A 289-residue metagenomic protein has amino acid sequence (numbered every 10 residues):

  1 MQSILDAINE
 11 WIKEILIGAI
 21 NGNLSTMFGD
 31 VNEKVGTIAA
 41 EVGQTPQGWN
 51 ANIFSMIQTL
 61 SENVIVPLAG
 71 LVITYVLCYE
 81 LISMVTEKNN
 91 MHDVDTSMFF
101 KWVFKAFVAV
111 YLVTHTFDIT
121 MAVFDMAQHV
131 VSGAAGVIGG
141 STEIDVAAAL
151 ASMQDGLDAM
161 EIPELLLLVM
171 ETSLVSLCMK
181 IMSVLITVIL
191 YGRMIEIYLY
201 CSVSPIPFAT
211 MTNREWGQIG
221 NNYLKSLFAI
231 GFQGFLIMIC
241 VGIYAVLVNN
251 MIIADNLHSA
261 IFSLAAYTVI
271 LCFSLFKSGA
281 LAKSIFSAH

Functional and structural regions predicted by a protein language model:
M1-V72, E87-S97, F107-C178, G217-N222 (+2 more regions): Gly/Ser-rich, low-complexity
I65, A69-Y79, V103-F107, Y111 (+8 more regions): Residue-level signal for the membrane-embedded core of alpha-helical transmembrane segments, especially mid-helix
A69, I73-C78, G192, Y200-T212 (+5 more regions): Long, contiguous hydrophobic alpha-helical segments, chiefly transmembrane helices and signal peptides
Y75, T120-A127, L185-V188, G192 (+2 more regions): Membrane-embedded alpha-helices of multi-pass transport/permease systems
L81-V94, S183-T187, E215-W216: Membrane-water interface regions at transmembrane-helix termini and the short interhelical loops of multi-pass membrane
V175, M179-M211, K225-L247: Alpha-helical transmembrane segments of helical membrane proteins, especially in multi-pass transport, channel
